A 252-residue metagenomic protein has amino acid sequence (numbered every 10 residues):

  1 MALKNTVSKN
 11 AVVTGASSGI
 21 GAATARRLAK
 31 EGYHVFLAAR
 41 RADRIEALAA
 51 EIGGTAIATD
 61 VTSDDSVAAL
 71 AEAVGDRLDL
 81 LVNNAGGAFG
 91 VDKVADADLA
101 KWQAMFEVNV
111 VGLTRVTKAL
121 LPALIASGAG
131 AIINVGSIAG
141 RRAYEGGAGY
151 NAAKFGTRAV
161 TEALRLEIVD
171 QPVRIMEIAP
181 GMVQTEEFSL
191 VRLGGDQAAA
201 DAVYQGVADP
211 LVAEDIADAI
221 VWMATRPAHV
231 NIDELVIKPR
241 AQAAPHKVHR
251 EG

Functional and structural regions predicted by a protein language model:
S17-S18: Conserved glycine-rich cofactor-binding loop
A58-A69, L99: The beta1-alpha1 cofactor-binding region of Rossmann-like NAD(H)/NADP(H)-dependent oxidoreductases
D92-V94, K101-Q103: Substrate-binding pocket helix/loop in short-chain dehydrogenase/reductase
T117, A153: Active-site helix of classical SDR
S137: Residue(s) in the substrate-gating loop at a strand-loop-helix junction that position the organic substrate next
R142, A163-V173: Active-site-adjacent segment of SDR/Rossmann-fold oxidoreductases
E177-I178, Q197-H246: C-terminal helical subdomain
